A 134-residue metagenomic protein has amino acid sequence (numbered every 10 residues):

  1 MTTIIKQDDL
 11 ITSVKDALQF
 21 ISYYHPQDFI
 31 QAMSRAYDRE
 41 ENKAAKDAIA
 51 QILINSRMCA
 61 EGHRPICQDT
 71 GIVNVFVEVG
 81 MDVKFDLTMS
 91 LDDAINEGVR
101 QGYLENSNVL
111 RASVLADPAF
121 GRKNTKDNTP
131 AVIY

Functional and structural regions predicted by a protein language model:
M1-I133: Non-transmembrane, aqueous-exposed alpha-helical and coiled segments at domain scale
